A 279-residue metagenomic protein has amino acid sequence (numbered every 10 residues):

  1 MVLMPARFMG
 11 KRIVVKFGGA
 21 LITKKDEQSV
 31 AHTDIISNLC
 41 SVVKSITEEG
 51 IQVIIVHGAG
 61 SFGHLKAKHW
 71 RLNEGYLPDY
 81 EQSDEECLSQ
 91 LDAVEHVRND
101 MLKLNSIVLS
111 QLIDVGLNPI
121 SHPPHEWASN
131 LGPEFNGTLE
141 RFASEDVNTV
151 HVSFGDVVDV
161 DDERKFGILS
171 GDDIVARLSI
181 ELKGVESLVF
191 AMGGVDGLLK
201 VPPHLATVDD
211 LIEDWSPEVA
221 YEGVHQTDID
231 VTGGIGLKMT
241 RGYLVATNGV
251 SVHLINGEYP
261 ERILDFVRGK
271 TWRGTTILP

Functional and structural regions predicted by a protein language model:
M1-S251, G257-E258, R262-I263: Nucleotide/pyrophosphate-binding catalytic subdomain
R262-P279: Short, basic/aromatic-enriched C-terminal tail that caps enzymatic domains
